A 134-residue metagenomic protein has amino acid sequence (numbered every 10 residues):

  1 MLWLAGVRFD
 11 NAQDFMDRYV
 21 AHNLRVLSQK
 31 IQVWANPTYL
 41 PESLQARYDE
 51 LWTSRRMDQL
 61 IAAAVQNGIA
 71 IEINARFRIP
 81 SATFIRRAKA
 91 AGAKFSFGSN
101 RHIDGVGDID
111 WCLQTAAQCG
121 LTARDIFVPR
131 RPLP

Functional and structural regions predicted by a protein language model:
M1-Q66, L121, D125: Extended substrate/RNA-proximal surfaces in nucleic-acid metabolism proteins
Y48-P134: Charged catalytic cores and adjacent phosphate/nucleic-acid-binding surfaces used for phosphate/nucleic-acid chemistry
